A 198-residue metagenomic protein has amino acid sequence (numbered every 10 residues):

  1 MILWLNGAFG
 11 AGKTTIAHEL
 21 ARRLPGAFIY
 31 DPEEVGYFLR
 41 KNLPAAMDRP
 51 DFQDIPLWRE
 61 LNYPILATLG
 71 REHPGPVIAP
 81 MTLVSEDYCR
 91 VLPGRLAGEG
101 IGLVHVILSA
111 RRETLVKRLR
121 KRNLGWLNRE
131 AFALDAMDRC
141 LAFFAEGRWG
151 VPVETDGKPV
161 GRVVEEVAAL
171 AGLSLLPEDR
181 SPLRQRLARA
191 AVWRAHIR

Functional and structural regions predicted by a protein language model:
I2: Walker A (P-loop) ATP-phosphate-binding motif of ABC ATPase nucleotide-binding domains
L5: Hydrophobic anchor at the beta1->P-loop junction of P-loop NTPases
F9: The conserved Walker
G12: Conserved glycine(s) of the Walker
T15-P64: Conserved substrate/cofactor phosphate-moiety recognition/catalytic segment in nucleotide-dependent phosphotransferases
Q53-V104: Glycine-rich phosphate-binding loop used to anchor ATP phosphates in small-molecule kinases, encompassing both
A97-L119, V153: Conserved phosphate-donor/acceptor-positioning beta-strand/loop module used by diverse small-molecule
K121-E166, L175-R198: Small-molecule kinase domains that catalyze NTP-dependent phosphoryl transfer to phosphate-bearing small molecules
